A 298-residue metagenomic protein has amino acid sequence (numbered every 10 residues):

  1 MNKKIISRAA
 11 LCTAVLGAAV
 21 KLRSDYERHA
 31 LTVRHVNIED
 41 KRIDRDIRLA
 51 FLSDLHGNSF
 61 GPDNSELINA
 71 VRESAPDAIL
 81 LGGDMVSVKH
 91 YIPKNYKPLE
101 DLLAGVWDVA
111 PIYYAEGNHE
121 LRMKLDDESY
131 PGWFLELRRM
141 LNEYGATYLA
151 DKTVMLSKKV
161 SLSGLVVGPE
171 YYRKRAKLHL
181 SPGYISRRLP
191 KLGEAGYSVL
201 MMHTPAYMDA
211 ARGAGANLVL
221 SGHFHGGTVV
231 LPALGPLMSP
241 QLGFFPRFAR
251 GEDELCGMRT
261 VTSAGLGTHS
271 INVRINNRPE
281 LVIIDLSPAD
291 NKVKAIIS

Functional and structural regions predicted by a protein language model:
M1-I43: N-terminal membrane-anchoring alpha-helices
Y26-R28, L55-F60, K89-I92, K174-H179 (+2 more regions): Short, flexible loop segments at the rims of nucleotide/cofactor-binding pockets, characterized by
E39-A50, A146, T153-G164, E194 (+2 more regions): Beta-strand-turn-beta hairpins that frame and shape the catalytic cleft of phosphate-ester-processing enzymes
R45-T147: Membrane-embedded segments
L52-S53, A78-D84, P111-N118, L149-D151 (+3 more regions): Active-site neighborhood of phospho(di)ester-bond hydrolases with catalytic His/Asp-centered motifs
H56, V86, H119-E120, T153-V154 (+4 more regions): Catalytic metal-binding/acid-base residues of hydrolase active sites
K124-G145, T153, S157-S198, M208-D209 (+1 more regions): Binuclear metal-dependent hydrolase catalytic cores centered on His/Asp/Glu-rich metal-binding motifs
T204-V282, N291: Conserved beta-sheet core of the metallophosphoesterase superfamily
